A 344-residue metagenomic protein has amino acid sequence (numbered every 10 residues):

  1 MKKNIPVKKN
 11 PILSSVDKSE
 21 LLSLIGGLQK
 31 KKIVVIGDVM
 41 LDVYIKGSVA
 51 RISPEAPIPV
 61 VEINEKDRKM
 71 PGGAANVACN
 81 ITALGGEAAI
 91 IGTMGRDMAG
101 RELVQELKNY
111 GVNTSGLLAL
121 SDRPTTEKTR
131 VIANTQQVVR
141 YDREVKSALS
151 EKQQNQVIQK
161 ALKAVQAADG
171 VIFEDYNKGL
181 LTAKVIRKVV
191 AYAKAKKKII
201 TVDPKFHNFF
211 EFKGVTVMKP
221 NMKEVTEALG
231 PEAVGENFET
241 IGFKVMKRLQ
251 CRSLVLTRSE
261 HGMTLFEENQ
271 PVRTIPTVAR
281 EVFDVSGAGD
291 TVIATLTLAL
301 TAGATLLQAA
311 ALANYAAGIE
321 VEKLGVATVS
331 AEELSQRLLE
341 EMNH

Functional and structural regions predicted by a protein language model:
P11-G26, K31, P54-E127, R337-L339: Substrate-binding N-lobe of the ribokinase-like
L28, V165-Q166, F209-K213: A short, aliphatic-rich alpha-helical micro-motif
L117-R123, R130-V165: Conserved phosphate-binding/catalytic loop of the ribokinase/pfkB sugar-kinase fold
A168-L180: Short acidic, glycine-rich surface-loop motifs adjacent to enzyme active sites
G179-V272: Conserved phosphate/ATP/ADP-binding segment of small-molecule kinases
R252, V278-E341: Conserved post-catalytic alpha-helical subdomain immediately downstream of the catalytic base and nucleotide-binding
